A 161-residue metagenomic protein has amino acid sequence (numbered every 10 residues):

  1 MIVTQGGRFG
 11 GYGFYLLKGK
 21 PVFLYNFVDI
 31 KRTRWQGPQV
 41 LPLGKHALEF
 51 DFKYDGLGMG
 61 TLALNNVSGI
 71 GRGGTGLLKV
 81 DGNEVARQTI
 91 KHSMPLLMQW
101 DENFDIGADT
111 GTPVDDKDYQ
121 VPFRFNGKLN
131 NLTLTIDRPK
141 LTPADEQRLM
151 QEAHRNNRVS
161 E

Functional and structural regions predicted by a protein language model:
M1-E161: Extracellular glycan-associated modules
